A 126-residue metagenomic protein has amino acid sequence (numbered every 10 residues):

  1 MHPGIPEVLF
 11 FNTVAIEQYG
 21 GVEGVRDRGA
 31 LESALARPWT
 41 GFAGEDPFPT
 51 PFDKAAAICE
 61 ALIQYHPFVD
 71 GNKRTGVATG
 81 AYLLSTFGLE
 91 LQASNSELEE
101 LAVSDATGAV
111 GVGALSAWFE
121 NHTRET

Functional and structural regions predicted by a protein language model:
M1-T126: FIC/Doc superfamily catalytic core
